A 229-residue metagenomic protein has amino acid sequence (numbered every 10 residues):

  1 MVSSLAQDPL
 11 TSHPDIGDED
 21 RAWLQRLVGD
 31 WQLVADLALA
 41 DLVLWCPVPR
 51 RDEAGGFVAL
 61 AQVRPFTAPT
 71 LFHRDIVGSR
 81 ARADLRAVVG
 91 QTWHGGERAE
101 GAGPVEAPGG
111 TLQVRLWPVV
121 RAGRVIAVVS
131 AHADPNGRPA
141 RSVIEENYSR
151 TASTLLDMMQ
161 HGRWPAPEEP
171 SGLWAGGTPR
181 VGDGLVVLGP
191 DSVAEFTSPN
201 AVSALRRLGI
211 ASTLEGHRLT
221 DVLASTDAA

Functional and structural regions predicted by a protein language model:
M1-A40, P135-L185, T220, T226-A229: PAS-family sensory modules
L39-D41, W93-G101, A229: PAS/PAS-like sensory domains
P47, E53-A83, V143-L156, P165 (+1 more regions): PAS-family sensory domains
R80-R86, T92-G95, G103-P108: Short loop/turn segments at beta-alpha junctions that line or gate ligand-sensing/allosteric surfaces
P108-P118: A short beta-strand signature within small-molecule sensing/ligand-binding domains used in signal transduction
P118-V119, V187: Hydrophobic beta-strand positions
V119-N136: Short hydrophobic/glycine-rich mini-motifs in sensory/regulatory modules that couple input to downstream signaling
